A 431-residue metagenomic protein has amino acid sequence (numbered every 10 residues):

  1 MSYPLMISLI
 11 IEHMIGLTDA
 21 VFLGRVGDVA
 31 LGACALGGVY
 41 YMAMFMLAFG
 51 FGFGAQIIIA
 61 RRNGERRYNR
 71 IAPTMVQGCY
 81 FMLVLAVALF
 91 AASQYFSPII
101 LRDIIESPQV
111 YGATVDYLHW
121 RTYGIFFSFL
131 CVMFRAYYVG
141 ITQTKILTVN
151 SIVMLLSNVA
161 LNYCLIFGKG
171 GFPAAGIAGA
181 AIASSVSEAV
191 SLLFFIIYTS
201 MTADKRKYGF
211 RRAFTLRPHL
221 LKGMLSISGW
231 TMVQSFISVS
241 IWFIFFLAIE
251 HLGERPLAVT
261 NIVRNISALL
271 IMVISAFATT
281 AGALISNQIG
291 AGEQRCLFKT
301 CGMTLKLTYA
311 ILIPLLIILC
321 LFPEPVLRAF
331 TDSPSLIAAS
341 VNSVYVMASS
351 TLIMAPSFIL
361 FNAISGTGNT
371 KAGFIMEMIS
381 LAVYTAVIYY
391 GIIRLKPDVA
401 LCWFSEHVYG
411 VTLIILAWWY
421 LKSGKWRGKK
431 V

Functional and structural regions predicted by a protein language model:
M1-G16, W120, M154, S187-S191 (+4 more regions): Transmembrane helical elements of multi-pass membrane transporters/channels
M1-S2, I59-F126, F172-G229, I285-S350 (+1 more regions): Short alpha-helical transmembrane segments in multi-pass integral membrane proteins
M6, I10, M14, T18 (+20 more regions): Generic alpha-helical transmembrane segments of integral inner-membrane proteins, especially permease/transport modules
I10, M14-G32, L101-P108, C164-A175 (+4 more regions): Helix-terminus/linker motif at the lipid-water interface of multi-pass membrane proteins
L23-M42, T74, P108-A113, I177-A178 (+5 more regions): Interfacial/gating helices of multi-pass transporter permease domains
L31-Q94, S128-T142, I146-L147, I241 (+3 more regions): Small-residue-rich hydrophobic transmembrane alpha-helices
G52, Q56, R121-G140, L147-N158 (+5 more regions): Short runs within selected transmembrane alpha-helices of multi-pass transporters and secretion channels
Q234, Y345, S380-L381, R394: Transmembrane alpha-helical segments of multi-pass transport proteins
